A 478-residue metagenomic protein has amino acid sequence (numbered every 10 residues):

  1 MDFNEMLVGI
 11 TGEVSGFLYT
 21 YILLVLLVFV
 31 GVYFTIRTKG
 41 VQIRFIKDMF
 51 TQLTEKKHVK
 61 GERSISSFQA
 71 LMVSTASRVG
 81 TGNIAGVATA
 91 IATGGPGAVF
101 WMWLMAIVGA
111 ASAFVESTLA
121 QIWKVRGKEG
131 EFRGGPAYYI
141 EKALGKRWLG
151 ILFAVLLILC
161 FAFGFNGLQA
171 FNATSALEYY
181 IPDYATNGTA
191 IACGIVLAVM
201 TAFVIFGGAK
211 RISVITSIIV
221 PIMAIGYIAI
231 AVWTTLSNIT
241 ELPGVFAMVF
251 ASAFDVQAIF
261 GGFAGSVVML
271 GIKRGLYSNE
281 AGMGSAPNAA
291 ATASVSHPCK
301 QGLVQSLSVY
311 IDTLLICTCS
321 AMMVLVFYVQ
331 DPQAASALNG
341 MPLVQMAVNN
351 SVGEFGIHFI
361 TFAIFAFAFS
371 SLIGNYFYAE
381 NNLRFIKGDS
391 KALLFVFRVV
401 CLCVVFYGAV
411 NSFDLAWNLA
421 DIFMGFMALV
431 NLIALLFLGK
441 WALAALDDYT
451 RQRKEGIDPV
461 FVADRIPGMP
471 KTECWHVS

Functional and structural regions predicted by a protein language model:
M1-T81, I91-A98, G109, L436-S478: N-terminal alpha-helical transmembrane segments of multi-pass membrane transport and channel/translocase proteins
L26-Y33, R37-F50, N172-L177, T189-S237 (+2 more regions): Membrane-interface loop-to-helix entry segments
V30-T35, M105-G130, P136-A137, E141-F171 (+2 more regions): Helix-loop-helix module between adjacent transmembrane segments
T35, V115-K124, K128, I230-M248 (+4 more regions): Extracellular/periplasmic helix-exit of transmembrane alpha-helices
R37-Q42, G82-V87, P96, G164-T174 (+5 more regions): Transmembrane helix-loop junctions in multi-pass membrane proteins
G40-S67, T89-V99, A111-L144, Q330-S351 (+2 more regions): Flexible loop linkers connecting adjacent transmembrane helices in multi-pass alpha-helical membrane transporters
K60-A92, L119-A137, E141, I158 (+1 more regions): Alpha-helical membrane segments and immediately flanking helix-loop junctions that form or couple to the substrate/ion
V108-E116, G194-A209, V220-T240, K273-R274 (+2 more regions): Selective recognition of specific alpha-helical transmembrane segments in multi-pass small-molecule
